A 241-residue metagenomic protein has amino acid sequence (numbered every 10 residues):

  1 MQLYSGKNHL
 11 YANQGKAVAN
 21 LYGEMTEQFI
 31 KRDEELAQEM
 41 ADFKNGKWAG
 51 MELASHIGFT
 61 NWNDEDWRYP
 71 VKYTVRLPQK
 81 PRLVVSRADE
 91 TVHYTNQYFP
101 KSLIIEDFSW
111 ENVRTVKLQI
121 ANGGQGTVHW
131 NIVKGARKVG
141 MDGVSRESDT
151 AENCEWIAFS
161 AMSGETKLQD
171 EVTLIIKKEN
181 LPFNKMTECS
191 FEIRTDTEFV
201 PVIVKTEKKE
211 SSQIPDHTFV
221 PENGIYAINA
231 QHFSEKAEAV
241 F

Functional and structural regions predicted by a protein language model:
M1-V133, I225-F241: Catalytic domains of carbohydrate-active enzymes that cleave complex glycans
D107-V113, K167-E171, N184: Solvent-exposed, conformationally flexible loop/turn segments
L118, V172, P182-T197: A short beta-strand micro-motif common to beta-rich folds, especially ectodomain repeats
G124-I175: Surface-exposed binding patches on compact interaction domains or structured appendages
M162-G164, K209, E238: Disulfide-stabilized cysteine-rich extracellular repeat microdomains
D170, E188-S190, F233, F241: Short, well-structured beta-strand segments within conserved domains
D196-T206: Extended acidic/polar, glycine-enriched regions that form or flank non-catalytic beta-rich accessory modules
K205-E235: Low-complexity, Pro/Ser/Thr- and charge-rich linker/hinge segments at domain boundaries
